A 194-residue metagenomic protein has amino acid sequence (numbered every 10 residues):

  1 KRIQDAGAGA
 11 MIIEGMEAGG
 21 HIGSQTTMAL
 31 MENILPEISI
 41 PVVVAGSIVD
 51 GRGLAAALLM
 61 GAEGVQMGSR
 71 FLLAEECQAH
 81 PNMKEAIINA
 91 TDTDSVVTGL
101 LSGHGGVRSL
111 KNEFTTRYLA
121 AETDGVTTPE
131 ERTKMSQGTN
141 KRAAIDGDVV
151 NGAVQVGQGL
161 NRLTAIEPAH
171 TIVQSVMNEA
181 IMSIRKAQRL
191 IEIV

Functional and structural regions predicted by a protein language model:
K1-E32, P36, A74, Q78-H80: Glycine/Thr-rich beta-alpha phosphate-binding loop at enzyme active sites
I22, A45-G46: Residues that cap or flank secondary-structure elements
T27-V43, V49-V194: Conserved active-site-proximal phosphate/metal-binding subdomains
